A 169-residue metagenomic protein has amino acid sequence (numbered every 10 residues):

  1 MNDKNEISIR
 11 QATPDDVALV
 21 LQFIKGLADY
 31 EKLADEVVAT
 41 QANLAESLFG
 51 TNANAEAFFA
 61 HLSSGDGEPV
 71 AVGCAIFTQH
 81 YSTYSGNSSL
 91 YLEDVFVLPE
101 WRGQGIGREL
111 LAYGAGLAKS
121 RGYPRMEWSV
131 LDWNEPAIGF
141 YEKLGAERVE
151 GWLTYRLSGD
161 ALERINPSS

Functional and structural regions predicted by a protein language model:
S8-V20: A short beta-loop-alpha structural element at the N-terminal edge of CoA-dependent acyl/N-acetyltransferase catalytic
L21-S47: Conserved GNAT-fold acetyl-CoA-binding loop/helix
E46-F59, Y91: A short helix-loop-beta-strand connector motif used in the catalytic cores of GNAT acetyltransferases and, in some
F59, E68-T78: Conserved beta-strand in the GNAT
F77-S88, E93: Conserved donor-binding loop and adjoining core beta-sheet/short helix segment in diverse acyl/aminoacyl transferases
V95-R102: A short, internal acetyl-CoA/4′-phosphopantetheine-binding micro-motif in the GNAT/acyltransferase core
R108, A112, S120, D132-G151 (+2 more regions): Conserved active-site alpha-helix within GNAT-family acetyltransferase domains
K119-S129: Conserved GNAT acetyl-CoA-binding A-motif
